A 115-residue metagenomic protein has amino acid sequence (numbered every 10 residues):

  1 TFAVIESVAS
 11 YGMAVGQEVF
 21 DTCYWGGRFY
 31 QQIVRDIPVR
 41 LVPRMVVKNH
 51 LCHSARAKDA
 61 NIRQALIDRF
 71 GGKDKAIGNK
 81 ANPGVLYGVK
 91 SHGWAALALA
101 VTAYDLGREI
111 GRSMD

Functional and structural regions predicted by a protein language model:
T1-D115: Phosphate- and other anionic-substrate recognition elements at nucleic-acid/protein interfaces
